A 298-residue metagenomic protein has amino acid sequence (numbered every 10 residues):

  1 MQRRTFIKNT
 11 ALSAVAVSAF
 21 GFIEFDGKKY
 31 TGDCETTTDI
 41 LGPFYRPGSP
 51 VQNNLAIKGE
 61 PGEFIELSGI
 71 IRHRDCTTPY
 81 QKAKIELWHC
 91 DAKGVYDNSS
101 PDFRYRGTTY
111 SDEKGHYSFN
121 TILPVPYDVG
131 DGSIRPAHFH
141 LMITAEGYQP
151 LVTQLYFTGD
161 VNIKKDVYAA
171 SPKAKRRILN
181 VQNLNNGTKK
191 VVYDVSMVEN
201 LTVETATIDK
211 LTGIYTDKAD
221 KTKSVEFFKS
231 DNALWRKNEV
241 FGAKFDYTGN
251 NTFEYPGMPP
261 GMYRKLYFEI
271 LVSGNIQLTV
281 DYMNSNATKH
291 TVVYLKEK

Functional and structural regions predicted by a protein language model:
M1-V15: N-terminal secretory signal peptides and thylakoid transit peptides that target proteins across membranes
A19-K29: Bacterial Sec-dependent signal peptides at the C-terminal "C-region" and cleavage site
G27-V167: Beta-strand-dominated extracellular/periplasmic modules and repeats in secreted or surface-exposed proteins
N53-K58, I163-T202: Extracellular beta-sheet/turn segments enriched in Thr/Pro/Gly and aliphatic residues
E66-S68, S118, H140, V192-D194 (+2 more regions): Beta-strand secondary-structure signal
K82-K84, R106-T108, H116-S118, V152-Q154 (+5 more regions): Well-ordered beta-strand positions in beta-sheet-rich domains
G130-D131, N180-G187, Y267-E269: Short proline/glycine-enriched turn/loop segments at secondary-structure junctions
S196-K298: Peripheral terminal and inter-domain segments
